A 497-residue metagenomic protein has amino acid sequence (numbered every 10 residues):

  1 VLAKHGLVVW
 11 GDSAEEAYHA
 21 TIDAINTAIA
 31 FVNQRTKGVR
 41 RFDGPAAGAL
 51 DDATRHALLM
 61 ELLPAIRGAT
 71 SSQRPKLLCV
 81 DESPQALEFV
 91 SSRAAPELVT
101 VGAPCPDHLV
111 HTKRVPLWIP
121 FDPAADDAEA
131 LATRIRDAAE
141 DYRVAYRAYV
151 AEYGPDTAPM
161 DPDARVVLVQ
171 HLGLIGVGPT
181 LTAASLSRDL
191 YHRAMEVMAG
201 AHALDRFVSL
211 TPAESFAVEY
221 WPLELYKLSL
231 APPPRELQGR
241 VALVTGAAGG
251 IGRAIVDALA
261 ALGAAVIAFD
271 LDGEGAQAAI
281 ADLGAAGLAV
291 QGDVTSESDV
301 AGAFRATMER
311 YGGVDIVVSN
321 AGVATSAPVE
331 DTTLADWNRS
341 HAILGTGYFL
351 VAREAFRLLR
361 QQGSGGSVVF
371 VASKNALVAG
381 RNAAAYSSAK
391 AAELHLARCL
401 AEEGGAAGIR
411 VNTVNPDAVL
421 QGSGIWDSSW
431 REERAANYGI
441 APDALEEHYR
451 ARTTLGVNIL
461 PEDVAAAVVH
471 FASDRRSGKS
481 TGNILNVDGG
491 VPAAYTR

Functional and structural regions predicted by a protein language model:
V318, G405, R410, K479-T481: Short, small/polar-rich loop/turn modules that mediate ligand/substrate recognition or access, typified
P328-V329, T333-N338, Y449: Substrate-binding pocket helix/loop in short-chain dehydrogenase/reductase
E330, V378-A384, A406, G456: Active-site loop immediately N-terminal to the catalytic Tyr-X3-Lys motif of short-chain dehydrogenase/reductase
A352, A389, A397: Active-site helix of classical SDR
R357, E402-E403: Alpha-helical segment proximal to the catalytic Tyr-Lys
S373: Residue(s) in the substrate-gating loop at a strand-loop-helix junction that position the organic substrate next
R476, T481-R497: Short C-terminal tail/terminal secondary-structure segment of NAD(P)H-dependent dehydrogenase/reductase domains
